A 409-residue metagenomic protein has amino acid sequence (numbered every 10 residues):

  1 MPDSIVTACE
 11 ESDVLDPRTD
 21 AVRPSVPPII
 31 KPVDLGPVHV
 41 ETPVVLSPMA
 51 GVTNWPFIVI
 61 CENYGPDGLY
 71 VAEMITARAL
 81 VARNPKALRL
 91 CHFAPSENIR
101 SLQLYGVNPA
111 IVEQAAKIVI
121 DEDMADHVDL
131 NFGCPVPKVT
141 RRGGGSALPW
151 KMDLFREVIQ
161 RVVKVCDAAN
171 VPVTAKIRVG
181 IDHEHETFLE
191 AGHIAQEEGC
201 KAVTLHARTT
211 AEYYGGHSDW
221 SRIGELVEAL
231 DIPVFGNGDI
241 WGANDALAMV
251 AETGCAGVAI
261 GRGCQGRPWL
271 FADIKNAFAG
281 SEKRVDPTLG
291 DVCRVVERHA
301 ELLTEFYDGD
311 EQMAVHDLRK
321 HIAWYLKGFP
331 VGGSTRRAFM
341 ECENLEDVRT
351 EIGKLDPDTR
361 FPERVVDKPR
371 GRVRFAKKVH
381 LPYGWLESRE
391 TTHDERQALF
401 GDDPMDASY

Functional and structural regions predicted by a protein language model:
M1-V40, V44-V45, A50, P56 (+6 more regions): Alpha/beta catalytic cores of nucleotide-metabolism and tRNA/nucleoside-modifying enzymes
V22-D34, M49-E122, D126: Glycine-rich, positively charged N-terminal anion/phosphate-binding segment
G36-P43, R78-S101, C134-G144, V162 (+2 more regions): N-terminal small/glycine-rich loop or linker at the start of catalytic domains across soluble metabolic enzymes
T42-V52, I99-V112, L148-P149, A175-F188: Active-site mouth loops of central-metabolism enzymes
V44-S47, Y70-A72, R100-L104, D126-V128 (+4 more regions): Hydrophobic faces of well-ordered beta-strands that scaffold small-molecule active sites in alpha/beta enzyme cores
M49-G51, I75-A77, Y105-V107, G133-P135 (+4 more regions): Active-site beta-loop-alpha junctions enriched in small/polar residues
N63, E113-G144, L148-I232: Alpha/beta enzyme core
